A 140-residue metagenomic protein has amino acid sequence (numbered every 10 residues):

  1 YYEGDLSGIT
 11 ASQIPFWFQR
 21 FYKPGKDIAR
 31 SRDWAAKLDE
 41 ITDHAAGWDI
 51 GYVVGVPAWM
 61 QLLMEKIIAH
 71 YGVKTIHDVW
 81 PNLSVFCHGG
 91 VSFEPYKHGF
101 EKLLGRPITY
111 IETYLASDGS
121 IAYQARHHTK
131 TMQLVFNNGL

Functional and structural regions predicted by a protein language model:
Y1-L140: Active-site phosphate/ATP/adenylate-binding loop shared across adenylate-forming ligases
